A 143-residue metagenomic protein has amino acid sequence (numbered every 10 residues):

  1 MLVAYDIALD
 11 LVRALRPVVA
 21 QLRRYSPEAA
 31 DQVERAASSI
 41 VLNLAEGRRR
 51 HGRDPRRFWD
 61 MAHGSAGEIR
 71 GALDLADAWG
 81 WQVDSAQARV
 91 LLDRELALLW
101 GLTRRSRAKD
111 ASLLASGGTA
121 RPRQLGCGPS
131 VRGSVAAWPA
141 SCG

Functional and structural regions predicted by a protein language model:
M1-G143: Amphipathic alpha-helical assembly/interaction segments
